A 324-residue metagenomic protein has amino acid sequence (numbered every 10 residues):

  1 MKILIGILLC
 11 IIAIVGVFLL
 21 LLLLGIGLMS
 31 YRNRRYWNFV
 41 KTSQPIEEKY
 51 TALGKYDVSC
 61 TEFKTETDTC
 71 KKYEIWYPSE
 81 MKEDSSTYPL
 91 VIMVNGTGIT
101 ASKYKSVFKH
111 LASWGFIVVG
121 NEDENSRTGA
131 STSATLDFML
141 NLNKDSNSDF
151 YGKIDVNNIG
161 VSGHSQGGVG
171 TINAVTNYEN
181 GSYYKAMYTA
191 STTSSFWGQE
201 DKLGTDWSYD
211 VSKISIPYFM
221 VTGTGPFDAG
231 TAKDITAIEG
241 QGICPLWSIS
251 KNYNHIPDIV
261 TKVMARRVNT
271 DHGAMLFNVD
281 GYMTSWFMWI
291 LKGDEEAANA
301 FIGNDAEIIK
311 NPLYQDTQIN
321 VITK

Functional and structural regions predicted by a protein language model:
M1-L19: N-terminal Sec-pathway targeting helices
M29-T87: N-terminal cap/lid segment of alpha/beta-hydrolase-fold proteins
E80-Y88, A130-G170, N177-Y178: Gly/Ser-rich "nucleophile elbow"/oxyanion-hole loop immediately N-terminal to the catalytic nucleophile in hydrolases
Y88, N95-I99: Active-site glycine-rich loops that stabilize anionic/oxyanionic intermediates across multiple enzyme folds
S102-N121: Short amphipathic alpha-helix adjacent to the substrate-entry channel of hydrolases
A174-Y184: Conserved hydrolase catalytic core segment
Y184-M275: The feature captures the conserved acid-bearing segment of alpha/beta-hydrolase catalytic domains
I259-V260, R267-K324: Alpha/beta-hydrolase-fold serine-hydrolase catalytic core, especially in secreted/extracellular enzymes
